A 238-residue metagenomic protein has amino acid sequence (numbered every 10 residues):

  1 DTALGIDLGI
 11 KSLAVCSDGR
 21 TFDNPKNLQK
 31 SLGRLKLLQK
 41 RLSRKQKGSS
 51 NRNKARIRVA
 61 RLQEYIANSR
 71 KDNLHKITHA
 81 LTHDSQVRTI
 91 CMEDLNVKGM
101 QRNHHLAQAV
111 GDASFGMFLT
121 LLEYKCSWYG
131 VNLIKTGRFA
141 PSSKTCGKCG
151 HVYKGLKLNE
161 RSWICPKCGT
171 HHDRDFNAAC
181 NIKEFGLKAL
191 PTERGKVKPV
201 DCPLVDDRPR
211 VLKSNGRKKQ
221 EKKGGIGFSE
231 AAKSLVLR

Functional and structural regions predicted by a protein language model:
D1-S17, L122, D175: Gly/Thr-rich phosphate-binding beta-strand-loop-beta motif of the actin/hexokinase/Hsp70
A3, T89, H171: Hydrophobic "anchor" residues on beta-strands that sit immediately upstream of conserved functional sites
S12-I57: Metal-dependent catalytic core segments for phosphate chemistry
S17-R20, H83, C149, C168: Short acidic-glycine loop/turn motifs at beta-strand connectors
A60-D84: Phosphate-interacting basic helix/loop segments used at nucleotide- and nucleic-acid interfaces
L81, R88-L95, I134: Short glycine-rich phosphate-binding loop at a beta-alpha junction
D94-D112: RNase H catalytic domain
A109, A113-R238: Positively charged, low-complexity nucleic-acid-binding target-recognition regions
